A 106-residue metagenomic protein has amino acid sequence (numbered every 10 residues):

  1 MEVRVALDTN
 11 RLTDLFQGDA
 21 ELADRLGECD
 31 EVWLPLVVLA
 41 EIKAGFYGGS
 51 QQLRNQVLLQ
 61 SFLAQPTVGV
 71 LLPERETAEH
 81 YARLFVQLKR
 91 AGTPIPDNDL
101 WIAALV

Functional and structural regions predicted by a protein language model:
M1-V38, A44-S61, R90: Short, well-structured N-terminal submotif of metal-dependent ribonuclease cores
D8-T9, I42, Y81, V106: Generic structural signal for small/hydrophobic residues in well-ordered secondary structure, especially within
D30-E31, T67-G69: Short active-site oxyanion
L39, N55-L59, A78-Y81, D99: A general structural signal for well-ordered alpha-helical segments in protein cores
G69-V106: Active-site neighborhoods of divalent-metal-dependent phosphate/nucleic-acid chemistry enzymes
